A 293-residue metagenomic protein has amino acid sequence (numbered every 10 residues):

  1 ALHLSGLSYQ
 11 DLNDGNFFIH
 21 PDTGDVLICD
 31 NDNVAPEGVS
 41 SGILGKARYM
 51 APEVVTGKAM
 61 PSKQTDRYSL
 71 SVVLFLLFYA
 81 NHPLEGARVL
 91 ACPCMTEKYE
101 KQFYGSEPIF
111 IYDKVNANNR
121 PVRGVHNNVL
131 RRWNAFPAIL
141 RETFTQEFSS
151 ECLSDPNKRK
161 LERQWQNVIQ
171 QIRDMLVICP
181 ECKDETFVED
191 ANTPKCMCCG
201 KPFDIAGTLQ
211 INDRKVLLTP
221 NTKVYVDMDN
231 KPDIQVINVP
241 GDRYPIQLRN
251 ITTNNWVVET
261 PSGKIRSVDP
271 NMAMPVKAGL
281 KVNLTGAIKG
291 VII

Functional and structural regions predicted by a protein language model:
H3-P21: Catalytic-loop of the protein kinase fold
C29-A35: Activation of the activation-loop gatekeeper triad in protein kinase-fold domains
S40-G57: Conserved activation segment of eukaryotic-like protein kinases, specifically the C-terminal portion of the activation
D66: Conserved catalytic-loop aspartate of Hanks-type protein kinases
L74-R141: Conserved C-lobe activation region of Hanks-type protein kinase-like domains
C179-C182, K195-C199: Short cysteine-rich clusters marking metal-coordination/redox-active sites
E259-I293: C-terminal boundary/linker segments immediately following FHA domains
